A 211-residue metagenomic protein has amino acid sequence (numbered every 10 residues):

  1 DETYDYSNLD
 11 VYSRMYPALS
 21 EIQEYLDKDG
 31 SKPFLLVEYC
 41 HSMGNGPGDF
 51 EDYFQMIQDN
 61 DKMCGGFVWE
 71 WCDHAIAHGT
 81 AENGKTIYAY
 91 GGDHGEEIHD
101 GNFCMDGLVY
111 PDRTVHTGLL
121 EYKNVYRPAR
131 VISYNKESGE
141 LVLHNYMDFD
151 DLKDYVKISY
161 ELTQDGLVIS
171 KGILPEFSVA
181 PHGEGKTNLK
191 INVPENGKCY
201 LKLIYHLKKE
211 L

Functional and structural regions predicted by a protein language model:
D1-V142, Y146-D154, S159-L167: Extended substrate-binding grooves/exosites of carbohydrate-active enzymes
V156-I158, T163-H206: Intrinsically disordered, low-complexity Pro/Gly/Ser/Thr-rich segments with frequent PxxP/GP/PP motifs and embedded
E210-L211: Short beta-strand elements
